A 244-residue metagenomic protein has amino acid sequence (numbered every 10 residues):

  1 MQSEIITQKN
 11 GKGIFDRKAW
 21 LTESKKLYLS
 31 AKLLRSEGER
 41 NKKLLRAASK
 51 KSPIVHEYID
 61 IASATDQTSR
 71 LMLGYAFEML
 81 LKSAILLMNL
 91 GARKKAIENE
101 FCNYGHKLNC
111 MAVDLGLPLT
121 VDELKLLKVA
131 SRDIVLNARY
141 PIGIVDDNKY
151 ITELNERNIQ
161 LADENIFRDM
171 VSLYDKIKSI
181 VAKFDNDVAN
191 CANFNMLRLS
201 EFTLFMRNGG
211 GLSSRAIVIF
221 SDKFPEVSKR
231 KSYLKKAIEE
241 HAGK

Functional and structural regions predicted by a protein language model:
M1-K32, N89-K244: Long, charged low-complexity segments
M1-S69: Charged alpha-helical initiation segments
K32, A64-M88: Short, hydrophobic, well-ordered secondary-structure elements
N41-K42, I85-G91: Surface-exposed helix-capping loop/turn segments at secondary-structure junctions
